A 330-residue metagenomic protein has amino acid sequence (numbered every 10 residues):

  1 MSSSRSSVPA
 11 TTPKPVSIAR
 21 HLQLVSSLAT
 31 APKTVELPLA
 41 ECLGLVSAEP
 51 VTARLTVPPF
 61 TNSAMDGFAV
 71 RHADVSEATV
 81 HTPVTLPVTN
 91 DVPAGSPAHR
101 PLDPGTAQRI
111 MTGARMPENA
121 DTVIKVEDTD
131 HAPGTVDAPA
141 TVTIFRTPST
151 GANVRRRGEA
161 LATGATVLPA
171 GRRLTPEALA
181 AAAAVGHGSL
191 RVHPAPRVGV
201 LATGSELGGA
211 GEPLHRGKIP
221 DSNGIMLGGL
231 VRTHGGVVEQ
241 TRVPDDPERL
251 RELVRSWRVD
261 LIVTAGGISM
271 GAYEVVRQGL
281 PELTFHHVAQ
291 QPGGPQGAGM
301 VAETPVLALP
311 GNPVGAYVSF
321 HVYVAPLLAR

Functional and structural regions predicted by a protein language model:
M1-T82, R156: Short, low-complexity N-terminal leaders and the immediately following helix N-cap/first helix
S2-P13, A19, A69-T241: Short, glycine/charged-enriched hinge/interface segments at domain edges or termini
P15-V16, L22, V35-G44, A48-E49 (+5 more regions): Flexible glycine/proline-rich
V25-P32, V185-G188, L207, L230 (+3 more regions): Change "in soluble alpha/beta enzymes" to "in soluble alpha/beta proteins
P50-T56, A152-V154, A183-S189, T284-F285 (+2 more regions): Glycine-rich, charged/polar anion/phosphate-binding loops that engage phosphate groups from diverse ligands
P117, P176, M270-A272, G315: Short glycine-rich, flexible loops that bind phosphorylated cofactors or substrates
L201, T241, V263, A298-G299 (+1 more regions): Hydrophobic/aromatic beta-strand patches that form the interior of the parallel beta-sheet core in alpha/beta enzyme
E212-P213, K218-Q296: Acidic, glycine-rich loop-and-beta core segments that form the ion-binding/anion-interacting portion of active sites
